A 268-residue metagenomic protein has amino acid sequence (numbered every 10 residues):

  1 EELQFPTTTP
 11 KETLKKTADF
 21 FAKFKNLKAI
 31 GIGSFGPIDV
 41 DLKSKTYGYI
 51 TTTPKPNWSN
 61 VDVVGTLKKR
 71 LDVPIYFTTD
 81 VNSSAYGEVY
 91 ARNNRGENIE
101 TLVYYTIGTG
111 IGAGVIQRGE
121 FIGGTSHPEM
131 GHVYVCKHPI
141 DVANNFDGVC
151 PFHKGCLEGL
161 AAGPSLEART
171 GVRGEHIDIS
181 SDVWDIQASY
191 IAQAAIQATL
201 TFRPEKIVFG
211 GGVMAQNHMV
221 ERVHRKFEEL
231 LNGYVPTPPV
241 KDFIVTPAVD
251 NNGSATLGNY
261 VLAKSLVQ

Functional and structural regions predicted by a protein language model:
E1-I30, I38-T46, G65-V73, Y90-T101 (+1 more regions): ATP-binding/phosphotransfer module of carbohydrate and carboxylate kinases, centering on a glycine-rich
S44-S59: A charged helix-plus-loop insertion that forms the helical arch/lid used to bind and gate nucleic-acid substrates
F77-V81, A85: Short loop/edge segments at beta-strand edges and connector loops that shape dinucleotide/nucleotide cofactor-binding
D80, G108, N259: Active-site glycine-centered loops adjacent to acidic/histidine catalytic or metal-binding residues that shape
V103-Y105: Conserved beta-strand elements of the Class I
I111-I116: Short beta-strand scaffold segments in enzyme catalytic cores
